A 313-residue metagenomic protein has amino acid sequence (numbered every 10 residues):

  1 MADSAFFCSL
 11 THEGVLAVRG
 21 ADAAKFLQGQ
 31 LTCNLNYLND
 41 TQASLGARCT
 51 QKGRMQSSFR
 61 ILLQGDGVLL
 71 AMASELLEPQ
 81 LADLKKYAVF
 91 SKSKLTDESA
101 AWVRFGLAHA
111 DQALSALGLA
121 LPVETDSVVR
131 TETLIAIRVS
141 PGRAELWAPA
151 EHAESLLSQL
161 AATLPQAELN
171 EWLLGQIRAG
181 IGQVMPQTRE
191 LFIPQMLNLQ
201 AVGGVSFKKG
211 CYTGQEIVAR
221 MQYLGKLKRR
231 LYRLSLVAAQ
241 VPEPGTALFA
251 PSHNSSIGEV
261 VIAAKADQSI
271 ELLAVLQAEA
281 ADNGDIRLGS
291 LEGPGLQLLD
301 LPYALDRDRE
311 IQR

Functional and structural regions predicted by a protein language model:
M1-S58, L62-G65: Acidic, proline/glycine-enriched N-terminal capping motif
F6-V15, R60-A179: Acidic, low-complexity central loop/insert segments
A17-A23, L107-Q112, S235-E243: Short, surface-exposed ligand-recognition loops at beta-strand->loop->(often short) alpha-helix junctions that present
N34-L35, K85-S93, L160-L169, S252-S256 (+1 more regions): A common structural junction motif
T41-Q42, L117-V128, V241-A247, G284: Glycine-centered loop/turn motifs
L169, G175-Q200: Short, conserved active-site entrance elements at the starts or edges of catalytic domains
L197-G204, A219-R313: Glycine-rich, small/acidic residue-mixed loop/short-helix segments
Q215-E216: Structural motif
